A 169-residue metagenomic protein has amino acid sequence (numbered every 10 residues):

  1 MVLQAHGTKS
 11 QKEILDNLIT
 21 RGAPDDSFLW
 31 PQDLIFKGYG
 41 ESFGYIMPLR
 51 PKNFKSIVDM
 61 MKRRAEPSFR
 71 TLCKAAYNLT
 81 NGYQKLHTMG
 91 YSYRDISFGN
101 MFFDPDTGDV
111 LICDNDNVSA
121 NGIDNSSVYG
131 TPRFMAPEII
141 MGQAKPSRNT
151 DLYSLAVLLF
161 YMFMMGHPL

Functional and structural regions predicted by a protein language model:
V2-P24: The N-lobe alphaC helix and its flanking beta3-alphaC-beta4 segment of protein kinase-like domains, centered on
L29-A75: Conserved structural core of kinase catalytic domains
Y83, H87-P105: Catalytic-loop of the protein kinase fold
C113-S119: Activation of the activation-loop gatekeeper triad in protein kinase-fold domains
D124-G142: Conserved activation segment of eukaryotic-like protein kinases, specifically the C-terminal portion of the activation
D151: Conserved catalytic-loop aspartate of Hanks-type protein kinases
F160-L169: Conserved C-lobe activation region of Hanks-type protein kinase-like domains
